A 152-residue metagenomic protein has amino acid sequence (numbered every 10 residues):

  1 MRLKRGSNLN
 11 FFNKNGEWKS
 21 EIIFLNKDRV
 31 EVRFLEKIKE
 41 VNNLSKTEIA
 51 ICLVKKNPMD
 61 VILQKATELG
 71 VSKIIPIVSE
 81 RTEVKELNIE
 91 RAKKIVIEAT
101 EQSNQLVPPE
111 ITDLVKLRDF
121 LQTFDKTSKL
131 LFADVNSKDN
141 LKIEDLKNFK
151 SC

Functional and structural regions predicted by a protein language model:
M1-E40: N-terminal positively charged helical leader segments and presequences
L3, K65-L69, L146-K150: Short, solvent-exposed amphipathic alpha-helical segments in soluble enzyme and RNA/protein-processing domains
S7-L9, E36-I38, L53, V115 (+1 more regions): Short, well-ordered turn and helix-capping elements at secondary-structure junctions
E17, N57, D139-L141: Glycine-rich nucleotide phosphate-binding loop and flanking beta-alpha elements of Rossmann-like dinucleotide-binding
E21, V61, E86, K142-I143: Short glycine-/acidic-enriched loop or helix-start segments at secondary-structure transitions that form or flank
E40-F132: RNA substrate-binding interface of SAM-dependent RNA methyltransferases
T127-C152: Active-site/ligand-binding-proximal alpha/beta "capping" segment
